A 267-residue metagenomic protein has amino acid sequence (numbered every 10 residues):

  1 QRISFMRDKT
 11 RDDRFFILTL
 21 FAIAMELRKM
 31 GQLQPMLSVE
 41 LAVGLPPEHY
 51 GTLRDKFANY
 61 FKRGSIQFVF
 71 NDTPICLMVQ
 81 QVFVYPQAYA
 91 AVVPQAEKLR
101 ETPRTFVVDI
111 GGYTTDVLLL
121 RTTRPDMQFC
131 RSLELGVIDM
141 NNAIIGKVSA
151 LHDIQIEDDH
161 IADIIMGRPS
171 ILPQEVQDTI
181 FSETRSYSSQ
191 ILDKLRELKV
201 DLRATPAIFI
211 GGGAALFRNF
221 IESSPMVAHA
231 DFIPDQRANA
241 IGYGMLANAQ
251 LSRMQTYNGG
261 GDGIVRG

Functional and structural regions predicted by a protein language model:
Q1-T105, P125-I138, D159-G267: Nucleotide/phosphate-binding catalytic cleft detector across ATP-hydrolyzing and phosphate-transferring enzymes
V108-G112: Active-site-proximal alpha-helical scaffolds that flank and shape metal-associated catalytic sites
T115-L119: Short beta-strand scaffold segments in enzyme catalytic cores
R121-T123: Short acidic-glycine loop/turn motifs at beta-strand connectors
N142, G146-S149: Long, charge-rich alpha-helical interaction segments
H152-I154: Short, basic interhelical loop/turn and adjoining N-cap of the next helix at nucleic-acid- or acidic-partner-contacting
